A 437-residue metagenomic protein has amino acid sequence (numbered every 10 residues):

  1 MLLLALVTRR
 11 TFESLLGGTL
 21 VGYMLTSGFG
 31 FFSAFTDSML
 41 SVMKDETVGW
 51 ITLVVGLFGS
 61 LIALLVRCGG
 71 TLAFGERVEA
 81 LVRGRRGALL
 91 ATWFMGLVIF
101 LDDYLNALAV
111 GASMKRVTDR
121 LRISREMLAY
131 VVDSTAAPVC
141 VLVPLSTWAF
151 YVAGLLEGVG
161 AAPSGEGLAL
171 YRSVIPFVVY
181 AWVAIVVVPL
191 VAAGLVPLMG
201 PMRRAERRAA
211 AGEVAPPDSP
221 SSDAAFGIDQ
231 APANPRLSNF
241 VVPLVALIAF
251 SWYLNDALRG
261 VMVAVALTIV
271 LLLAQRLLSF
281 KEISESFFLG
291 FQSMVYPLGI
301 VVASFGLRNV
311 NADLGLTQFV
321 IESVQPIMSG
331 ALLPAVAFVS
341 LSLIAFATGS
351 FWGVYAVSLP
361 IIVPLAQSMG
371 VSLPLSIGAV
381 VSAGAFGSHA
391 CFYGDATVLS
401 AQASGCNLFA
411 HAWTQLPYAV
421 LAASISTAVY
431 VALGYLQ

Functional and structural regions predicted by a protein language model:
M1-V54, F177-A181, A192-A193, L198 (+3 more regions): Hydrophobic transmembrane alpha-helices of multi-pass small-molecule transporters
S14-G22, I51, V55, A88 (+14 more regions): Alpha-helical transmembrane segments of multi-pass membrane proteins, especially transporters and channels
T19, L57-G59, L64, T147-A161 (+2 more regions): Extracellular/periplasmic helix-exit of transmembrane alpha-helices
F29-D37, L145-Y180, V188, S368 (+1 more regions): Transmembrane alpha-helical segments and their short flanking loops that form helix-hairpins/helix-helix interfaces
G30-A129, F280-S368: Membrane-embedded alpha-helical segments and adjacent helix-loop junctions characteristic of multi-pass solute
R85-I99, I123-A149, P163-I185, M199-A205 (+2 more regions): Alpha-helical transmembrane segments of multi-pass membrane proteins
L121, L298, A303-L307, M328-L359 (+1 more regions): C-terminal transmembrane helix pair
I123-V131, L195-M202, A274-E285, D395-W413: Alpha-helical transmembrane segments
